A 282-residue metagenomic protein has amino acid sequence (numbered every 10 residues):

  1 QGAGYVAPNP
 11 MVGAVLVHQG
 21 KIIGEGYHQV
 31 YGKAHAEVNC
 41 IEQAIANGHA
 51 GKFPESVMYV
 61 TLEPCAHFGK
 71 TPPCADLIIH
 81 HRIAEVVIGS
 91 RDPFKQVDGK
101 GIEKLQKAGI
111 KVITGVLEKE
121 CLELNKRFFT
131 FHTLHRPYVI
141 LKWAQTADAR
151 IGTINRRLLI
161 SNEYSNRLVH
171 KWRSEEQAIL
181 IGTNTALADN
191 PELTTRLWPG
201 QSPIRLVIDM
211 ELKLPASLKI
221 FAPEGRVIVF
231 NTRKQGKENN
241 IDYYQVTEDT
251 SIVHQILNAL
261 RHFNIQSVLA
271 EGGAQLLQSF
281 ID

Functional and structural regions predicted by a protein language model:
Q1-A7, F131: Short, basic/aromatic recognition patches
P8-V12, S56-V57: Acidic, glycine-enriched active-site microenvironments
V12-G20, W143-A144: Short beta-strand scaffold segments in enzyme catalytic cores
L16-E120, I204, S279-I281: Zn2+-dependent cytidine deaminase-like catalytic core
E37, K70-C74, D98, N162-S165 (+2 more regions): Amphipathic coiled-coil/heptad-repeat helices and related helical stalk/stem segments that mediate oligomerization
G115-H132: Short, structured interface segments
T130-S267, Q275-Q278: Active-site ligand-binding patch in enzyme domains
